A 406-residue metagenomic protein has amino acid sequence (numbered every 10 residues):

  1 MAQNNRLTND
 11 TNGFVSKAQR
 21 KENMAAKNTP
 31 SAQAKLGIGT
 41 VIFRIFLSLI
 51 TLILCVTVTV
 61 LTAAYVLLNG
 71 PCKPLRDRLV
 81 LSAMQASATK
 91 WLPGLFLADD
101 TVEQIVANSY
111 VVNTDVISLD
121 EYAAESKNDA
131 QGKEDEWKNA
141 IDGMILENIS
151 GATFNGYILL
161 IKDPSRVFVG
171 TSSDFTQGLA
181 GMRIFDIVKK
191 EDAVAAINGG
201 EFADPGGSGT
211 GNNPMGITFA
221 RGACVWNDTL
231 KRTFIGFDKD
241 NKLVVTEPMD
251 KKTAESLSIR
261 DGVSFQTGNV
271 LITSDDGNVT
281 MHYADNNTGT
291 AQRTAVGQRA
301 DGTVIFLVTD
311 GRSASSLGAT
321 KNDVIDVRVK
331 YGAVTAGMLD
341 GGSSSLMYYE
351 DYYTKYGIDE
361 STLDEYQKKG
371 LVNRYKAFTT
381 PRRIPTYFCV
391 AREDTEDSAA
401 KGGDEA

Functional and structural regions predicted by a protein language model:
Q3-N4, T8, N12-N227: Zymogen propeptides
F154-G156, K190-D192, L230-R232, A291-R293 (+1 more regions): Extracytoplasmic
I161-S165, G236-K242, S274-D276, Q298-T303 (+2 more regions): Short acidic-glycine loop/turn motifs at beta-strand connectors
S173-Q177, D250-T253, T309-S313: Short, solvent-exposed aromatic-acidic interface loops
G178-M182, A254-R260, S315-N322: A short, polar/proline- and glycine-enriched secondary-structure boundary/capping micro-motif
V194-N198, F234-G236, V244, A295-G297 (+2 more regions): Structural recognition of the beta-strand scaffold that forms the well-ordered cores of secreted hydrolase catalytic
F202-D285: Active-site-adjacent helix-turn-beta-strand microarchitecture at beta-sheet edges that either contains or buttresses
S208-T229, T280-V334, S344-A406: Conserved, well-ordered active-site substructure
